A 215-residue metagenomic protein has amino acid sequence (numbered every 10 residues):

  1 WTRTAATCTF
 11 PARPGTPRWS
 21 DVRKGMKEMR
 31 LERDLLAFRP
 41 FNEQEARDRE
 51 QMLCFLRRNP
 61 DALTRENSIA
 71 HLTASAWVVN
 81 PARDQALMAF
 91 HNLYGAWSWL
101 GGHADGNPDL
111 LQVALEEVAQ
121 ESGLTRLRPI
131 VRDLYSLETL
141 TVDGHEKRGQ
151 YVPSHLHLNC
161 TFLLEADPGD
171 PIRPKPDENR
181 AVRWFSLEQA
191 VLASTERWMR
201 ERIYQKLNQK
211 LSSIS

Functional and structural regions predicted by a protein language model:
T2-A12, T16: Cationic, amphipathic, low-complexity alpha-helical segments enriched in hydrophobics plus arginine/proline
P11-R13, W19, R23-F38, H155-H157 (+1 more regions): Nudix hydrolase/Nudix homology domain
T16, H71, H91, H103 (+1 more regions): Histidine-centered active-site/metal-ligand motif
R23-N42, D109-R126: N-terminal short leaders/motifs
P40-S75: Acidic, metal-coordinating catalytic segment for phosphate/diphosphate chemistry, firing primarily on the Nudix
L63-W99: N-terminal strand-loop-strand
G95-G101, P108-L111: Compact nucleic-acid interaction/catalytic patches
D105-W198: Unchanged
